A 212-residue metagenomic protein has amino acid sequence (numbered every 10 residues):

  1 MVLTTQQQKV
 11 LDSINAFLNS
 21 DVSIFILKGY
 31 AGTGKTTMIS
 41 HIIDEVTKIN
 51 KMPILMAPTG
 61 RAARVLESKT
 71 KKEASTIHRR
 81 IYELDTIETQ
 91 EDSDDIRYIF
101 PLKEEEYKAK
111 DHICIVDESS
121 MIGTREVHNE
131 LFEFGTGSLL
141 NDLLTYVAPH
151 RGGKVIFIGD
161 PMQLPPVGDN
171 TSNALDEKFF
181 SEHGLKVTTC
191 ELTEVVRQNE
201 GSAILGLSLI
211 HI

Functional and structural regions predicted by a protein language model:
M1-I210: Conserved ATP-binding/catalytic motifs of P-loop helicase motor domains
